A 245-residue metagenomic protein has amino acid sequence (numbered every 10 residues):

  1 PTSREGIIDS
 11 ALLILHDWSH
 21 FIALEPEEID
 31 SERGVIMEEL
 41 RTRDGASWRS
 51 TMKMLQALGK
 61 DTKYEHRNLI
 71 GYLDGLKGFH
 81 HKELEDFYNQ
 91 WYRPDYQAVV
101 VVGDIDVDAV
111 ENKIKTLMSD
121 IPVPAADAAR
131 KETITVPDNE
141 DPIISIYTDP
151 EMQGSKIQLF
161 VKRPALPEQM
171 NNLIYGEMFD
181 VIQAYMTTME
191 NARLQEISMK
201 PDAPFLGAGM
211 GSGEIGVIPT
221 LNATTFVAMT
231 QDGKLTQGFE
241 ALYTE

Functional and structural regions predicted by a protein language model:
P1-R49, G78, K82-Y96, D106-T116 (+1 more regions): Active-site-adjacent, His/Asp/Glu-enriched structural segments that form or flank metal-binding and acid/base networks
L15, L159, Q169-R193, E240-L242: Active/ligand-binding-proximal structured segments within catalytic/core domains that scaffold catalytic residues
S31, G59, L69, Y92-D95 (+3 more regions): Short, solvent-exposed loop/turn segments at the edges of secondary structure
V35-L58, V136-G154, E196-P204: Short acidic/His-enriched helical or mixed secondary-structure segments at domain edges of catalytic enzymes and some
Q56-Q97, R130-T135, R163-Y175: Histidine-acidic residue clusters that define the catalytic metal-binding segment of zinc metallopeptidase domains
D61, A98-S155: An aromatic/glycine/proline-enriched structural segment found at the starts of mature extracellular/organellar domains
E85, E140-I146, A208-G213: Glycine-rich, charged/polar anion/phosphate-binding loops that engage phosphate groups from diverse ligands
F160, T187-M229: A structural supersecondary motif
